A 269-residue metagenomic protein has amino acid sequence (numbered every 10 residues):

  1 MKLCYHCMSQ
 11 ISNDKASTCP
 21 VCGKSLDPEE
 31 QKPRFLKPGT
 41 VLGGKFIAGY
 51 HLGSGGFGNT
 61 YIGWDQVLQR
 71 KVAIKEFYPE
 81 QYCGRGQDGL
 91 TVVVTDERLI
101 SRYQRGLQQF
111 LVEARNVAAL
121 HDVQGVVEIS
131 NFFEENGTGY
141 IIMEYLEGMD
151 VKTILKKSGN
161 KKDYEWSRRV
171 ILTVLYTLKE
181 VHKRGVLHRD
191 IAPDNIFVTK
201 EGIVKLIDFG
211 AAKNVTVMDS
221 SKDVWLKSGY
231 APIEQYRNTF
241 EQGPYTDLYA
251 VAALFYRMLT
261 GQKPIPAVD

Functional and structural regions predicted by a protein language model:
Q87-A119: AlphaC helix of the eukaryotic protein kinase fold
N131-F132: Activation-segment/catalytic-loop signature of the eukaryotic protein kinase fold
N136-D150, I154: Conserved short submotifs of the Hanks-type protein kinase catalytic core that shape the nucleotide-binding pocket
V170-I171: Activation segment signature within eukaryotic-like protein kinase domains
V174-V186: Protein kinase catalytic-loop region centered on the HRD/HxD motif
S221-Q235: Conserved activation segment of eukaryotic-like protein kinases, specifically the C-terminal portion of the activation
E234-Y245: Conserved end of the kinase activation segment
